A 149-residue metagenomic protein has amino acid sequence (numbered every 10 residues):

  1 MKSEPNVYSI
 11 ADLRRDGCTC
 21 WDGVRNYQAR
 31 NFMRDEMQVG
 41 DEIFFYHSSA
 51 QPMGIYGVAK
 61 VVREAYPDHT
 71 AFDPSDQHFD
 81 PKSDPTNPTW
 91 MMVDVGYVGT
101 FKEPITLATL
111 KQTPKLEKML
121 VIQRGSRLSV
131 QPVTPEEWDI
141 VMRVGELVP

Functional and structural regions predicted by a protein language model:
M1-V39, E137, L147-P149: Compositionally biased, charged N-terminal/linker segments
K2-E4, Y46, V98, G125 (+1 more regions): Structured loops at beta-to-helix junctions and adjacent beta-edge loops in soluble globular domains
K2-Y8, G54-G57, H78: A cross-family signal for N-terminal binding/gating loops and helix N-caps that shape access to the active site
D12, M37, M53-Y56, F72: Short glycine/proline-enriched turns and hinge-like loops at secondary-structure junctions
Y46-M53: Short, charged beta-turn/beta-strand-edge "cap" motif at the junction between a beta-strand and an adjacent loop
G57-L128: Aromatic- and Lys/Arg-enriched surface recognition patch
S129-P149: Charged phosphate-binding loop/patch that engages nucleotide di/tri-phosphates or the phosphate backbone of nucleic
